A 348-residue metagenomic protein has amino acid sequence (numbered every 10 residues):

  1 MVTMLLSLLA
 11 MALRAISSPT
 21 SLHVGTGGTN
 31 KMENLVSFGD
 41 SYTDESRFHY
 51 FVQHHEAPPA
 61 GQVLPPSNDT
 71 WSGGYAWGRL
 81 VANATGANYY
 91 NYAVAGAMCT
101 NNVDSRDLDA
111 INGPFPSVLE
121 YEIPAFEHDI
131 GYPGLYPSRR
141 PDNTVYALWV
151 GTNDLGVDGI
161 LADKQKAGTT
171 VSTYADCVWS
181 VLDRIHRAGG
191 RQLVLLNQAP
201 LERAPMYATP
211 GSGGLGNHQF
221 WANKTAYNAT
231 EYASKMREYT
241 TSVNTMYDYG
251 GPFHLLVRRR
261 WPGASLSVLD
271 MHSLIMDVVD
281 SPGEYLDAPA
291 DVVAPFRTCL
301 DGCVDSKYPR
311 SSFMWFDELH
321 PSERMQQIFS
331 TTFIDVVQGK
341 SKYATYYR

Functional and structural regions predicted by a protein language model:
M1-G25, T29, R348: Fungal secretory targeting signals
S18-T85: Signal-peptide-cleavage-adjacent N-terminal segments of secreted and extracellular proteins
G28-K31, A82-T85, Y136-L148, R187 (+3 more regions): Extracellular/periplasmic catalytic domains that process cell-envelope and extracellular macromolecules
N34-F38, Y42-S46, N88-A93, T144-W149 (+6 more regions): Structural recognition of the beta-strand scaffold that forms the well-ordered cores of secreted hydrolase catalytic
F51-P65, V157-V171, P210-S234: A solvent-exposed, charged loop/short amphipathic helix patch at secondary-structure junctions
Q62-T173: Conserved SGNH/GDSL esterase-like catalytic core that processes O-acyl groups on lipids and polysaccharides
L80-A87, S180-V194, E231-Y232, E238-V268: A structural motif corresponding to the C-terminal end of an alpha-helix and its immediate exit/capping segment
P200-S234, R259-E323: Mobile gating loops/cap/lid regions near enzyme active sites that modulate substrate access
